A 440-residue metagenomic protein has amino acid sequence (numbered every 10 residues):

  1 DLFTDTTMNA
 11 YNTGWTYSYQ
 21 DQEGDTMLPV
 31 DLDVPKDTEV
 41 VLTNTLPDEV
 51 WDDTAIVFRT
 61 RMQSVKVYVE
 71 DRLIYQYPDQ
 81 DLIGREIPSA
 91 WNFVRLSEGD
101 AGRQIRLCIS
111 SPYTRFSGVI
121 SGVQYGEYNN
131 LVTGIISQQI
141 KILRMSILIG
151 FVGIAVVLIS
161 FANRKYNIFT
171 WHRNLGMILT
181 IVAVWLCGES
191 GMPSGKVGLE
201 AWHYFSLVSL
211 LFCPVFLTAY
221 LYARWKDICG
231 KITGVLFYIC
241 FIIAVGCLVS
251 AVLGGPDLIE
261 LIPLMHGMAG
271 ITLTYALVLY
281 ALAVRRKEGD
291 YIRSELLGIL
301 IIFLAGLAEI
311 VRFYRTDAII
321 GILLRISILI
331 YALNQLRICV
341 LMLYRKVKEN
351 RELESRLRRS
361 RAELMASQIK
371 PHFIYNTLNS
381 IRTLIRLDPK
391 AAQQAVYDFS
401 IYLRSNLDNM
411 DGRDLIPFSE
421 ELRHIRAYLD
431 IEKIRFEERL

Functional and structural regions predicted by a protein language model:
D1-V50: Extended carbohydrate-recognition surfaces in non-catalytic/accessory domains of CAZymes and lectin-like proteins
E23-L28, R72-A90: Solvent-exposed beta-strand/loop surfaces of large extracellular or lumenal domains
V50-V69, I105-L107: Aromatic-lined ligand-binding clefts that engage carbohydrates, nucleic acids, or primary amines
S89, R95-R144: An acidic-aromatic loop/edge-strand motif
E127, T133-K165, L264-V284: First transmembrane helix
G153-V184: Juxtamembrane interface at the cytosolic side of transmembrane helices
V182-L353: Interfacial "cap-and-anchor" motif at the non-cytosolic start of specific transmembrane alpha-helices
I320-L440: Two-component histidine phosphotransfer core
